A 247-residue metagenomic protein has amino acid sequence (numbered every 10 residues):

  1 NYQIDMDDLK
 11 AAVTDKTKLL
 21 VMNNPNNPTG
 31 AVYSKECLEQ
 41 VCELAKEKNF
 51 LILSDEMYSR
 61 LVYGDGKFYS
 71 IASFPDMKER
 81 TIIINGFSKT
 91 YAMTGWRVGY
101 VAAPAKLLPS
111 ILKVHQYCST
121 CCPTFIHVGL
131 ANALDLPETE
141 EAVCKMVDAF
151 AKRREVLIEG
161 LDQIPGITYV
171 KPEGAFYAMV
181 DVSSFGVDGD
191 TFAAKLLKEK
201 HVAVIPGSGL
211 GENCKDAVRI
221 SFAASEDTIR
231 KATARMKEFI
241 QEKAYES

Functional and structural regions predicted by a protein language model:
N1-S247: PLP-dependent class I/II
